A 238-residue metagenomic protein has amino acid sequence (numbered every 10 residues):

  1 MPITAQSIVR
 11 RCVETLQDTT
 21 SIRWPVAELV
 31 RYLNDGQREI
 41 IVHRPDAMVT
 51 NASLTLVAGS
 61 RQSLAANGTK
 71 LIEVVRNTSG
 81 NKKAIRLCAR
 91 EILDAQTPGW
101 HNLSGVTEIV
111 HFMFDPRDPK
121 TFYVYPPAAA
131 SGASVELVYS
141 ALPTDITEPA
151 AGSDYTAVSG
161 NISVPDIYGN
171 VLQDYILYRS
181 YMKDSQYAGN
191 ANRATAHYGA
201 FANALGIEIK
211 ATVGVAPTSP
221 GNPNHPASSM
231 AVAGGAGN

Functional and structural regions predicted by a protein language model:
M1-N238: Glycine-enriched, solvent-exposed interface loops adjoining structured elements
